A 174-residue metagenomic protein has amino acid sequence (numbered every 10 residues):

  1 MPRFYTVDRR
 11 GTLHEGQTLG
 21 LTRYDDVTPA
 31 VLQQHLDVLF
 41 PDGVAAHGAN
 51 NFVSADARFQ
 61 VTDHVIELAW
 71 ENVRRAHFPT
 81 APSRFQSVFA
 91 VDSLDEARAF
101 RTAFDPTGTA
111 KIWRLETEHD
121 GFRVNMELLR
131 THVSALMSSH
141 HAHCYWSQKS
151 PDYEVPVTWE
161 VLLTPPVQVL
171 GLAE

Functional and structural regions predicted by a protein language model:
M1-R3, R9-T62, R84-Q86, D92-E174: Conserved NAD+-utilizing ADP-ribose enzyme module
Q60-R74: Active-site-proximal specificity loops/subdomain of glycosyltransferases
V73-A81: Short, flexible, solvent-exposed loop/turn segments with mixed acidic/basic and small polar residues
